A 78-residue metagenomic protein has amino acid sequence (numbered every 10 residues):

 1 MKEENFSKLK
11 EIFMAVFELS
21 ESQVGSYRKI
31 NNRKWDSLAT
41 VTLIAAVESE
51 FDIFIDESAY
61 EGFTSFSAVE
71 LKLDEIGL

Functional and structural regions predicted by a protein language model:
M1-L78: Phosphopantetheine-dependent thiolation modules in NRPS/PKS and related acyl-activating systems
